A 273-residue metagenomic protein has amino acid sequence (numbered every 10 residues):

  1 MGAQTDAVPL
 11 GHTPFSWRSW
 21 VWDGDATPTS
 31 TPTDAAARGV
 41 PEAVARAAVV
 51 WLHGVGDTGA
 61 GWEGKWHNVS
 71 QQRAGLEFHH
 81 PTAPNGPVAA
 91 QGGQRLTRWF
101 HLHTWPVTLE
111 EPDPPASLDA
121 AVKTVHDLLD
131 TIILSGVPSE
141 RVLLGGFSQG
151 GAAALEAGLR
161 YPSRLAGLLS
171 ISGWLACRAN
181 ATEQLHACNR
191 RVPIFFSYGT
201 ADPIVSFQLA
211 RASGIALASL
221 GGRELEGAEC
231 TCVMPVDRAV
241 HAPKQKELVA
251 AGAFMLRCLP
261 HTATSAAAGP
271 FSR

Functional and structural regions predicted by a protein language model:
M1-A26, P193, G269-R273: Intrinsically disordered, low-complexity regulatory segments that flank or lie outside the structured catalytic cores
L10-D23, P32-R141: Serine-hydrolase catalytic machinery in alpha/beta-hydrolase-like enzymes
V50-L52, G145, S197: Short hydrophobic segments within beta-strands
K65, A157-G158, F254: Hydrophobic residues on the short alpha-helix immediately C-terminal to a glycine-rich phosphate/catalytic loop
V69-S70, Y161, G221: Active-site catalytic pocket residues across diverse enzymes, especially alpha/beta-hydrolases
I133, E140-N189: Primarily recognizes the serine-hydrolase "nucleophile elbow" in alpha/beta-hydrolase and SGNH/GDSL folds
S170-A266, S272: The feature captures the conserved acid-bearing segment of alpha/beta-hydrolase catalytic domains
